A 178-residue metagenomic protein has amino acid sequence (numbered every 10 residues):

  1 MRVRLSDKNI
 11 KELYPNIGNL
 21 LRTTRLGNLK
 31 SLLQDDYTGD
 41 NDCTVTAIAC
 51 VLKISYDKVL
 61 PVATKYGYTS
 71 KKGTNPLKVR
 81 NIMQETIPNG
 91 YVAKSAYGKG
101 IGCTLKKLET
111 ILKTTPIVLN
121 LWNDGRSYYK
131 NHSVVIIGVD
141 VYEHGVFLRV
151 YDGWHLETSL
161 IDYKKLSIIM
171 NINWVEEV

Functional and structural regions predicted by a protein language model:
M1-K72, Y142: Active-site-adjacent structural segments surrounding the nucleophilic cysteine of cysteine proteases and isopeptidases
I54-Y56, P61-V178: Conserved active-site-adjacent core of cysteine acyl-enzyme catalytic domains
